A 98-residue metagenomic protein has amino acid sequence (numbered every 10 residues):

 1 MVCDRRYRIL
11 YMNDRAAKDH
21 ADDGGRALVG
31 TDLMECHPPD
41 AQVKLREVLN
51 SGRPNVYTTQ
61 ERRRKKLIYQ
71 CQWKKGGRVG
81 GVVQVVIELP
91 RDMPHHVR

Functional and structural regions predicted by a protein language model:
M1-L49, R98: PAS-family sensory domains
P38-R91, H96: PAS-family sensory/regulatory modules and their coupling/dimerization elements
